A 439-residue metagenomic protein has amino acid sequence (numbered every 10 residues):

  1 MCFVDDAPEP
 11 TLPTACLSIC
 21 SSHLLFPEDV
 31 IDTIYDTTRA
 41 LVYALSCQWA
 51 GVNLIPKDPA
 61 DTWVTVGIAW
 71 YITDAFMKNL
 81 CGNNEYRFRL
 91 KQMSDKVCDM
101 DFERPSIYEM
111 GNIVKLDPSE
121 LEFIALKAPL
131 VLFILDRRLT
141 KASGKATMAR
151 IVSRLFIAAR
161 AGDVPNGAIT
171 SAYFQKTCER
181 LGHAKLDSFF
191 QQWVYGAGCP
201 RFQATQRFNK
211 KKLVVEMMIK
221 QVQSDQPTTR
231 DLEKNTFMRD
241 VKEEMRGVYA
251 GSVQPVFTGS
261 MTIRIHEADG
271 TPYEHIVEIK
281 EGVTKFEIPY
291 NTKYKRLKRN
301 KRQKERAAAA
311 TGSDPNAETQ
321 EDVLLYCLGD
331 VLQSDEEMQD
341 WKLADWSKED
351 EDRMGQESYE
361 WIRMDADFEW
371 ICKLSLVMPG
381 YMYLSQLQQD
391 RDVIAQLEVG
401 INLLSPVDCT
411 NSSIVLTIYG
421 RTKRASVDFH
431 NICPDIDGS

Functional and structural regions predicted by a protein language model:
M1, K57-D58, N79-R89, G144-V152 (+3 more regions): Acidic/polar loop patches that form or flank catalytic/metal-binding clefts of enzymes that bind anionic ligands
M1-T62, I68, I72, L116-P118 (+5 more regions): Juxtacatalytic substrate-recognition/specificity segment
A7-P10, R87, K91, V97-M100 (+3 more regions): A structural signal for beta-strand and strand-to-loop patches characteristic of beta-rich domains
T11, V66-I134, R138, V164: Acidic/His/Gly-enriched intrinsically disordered linker/tail segments that often contain short helix/coil "MoRF-like"
H23, A40, A44-Q48, V52 (+9 more regions): Generic, well-ordered alpha-helical scaffold segments in large soluble proteins
N112-K115, S119-K220, Q226-T229: Amphipathic alpha-helical substructures
G144-A146, L186-D187, P200-D365: Beta-strand-rich binding/interaction modules
D340-R353, S358-S439: Alpha-solenoid helical-repeat scaffolds
